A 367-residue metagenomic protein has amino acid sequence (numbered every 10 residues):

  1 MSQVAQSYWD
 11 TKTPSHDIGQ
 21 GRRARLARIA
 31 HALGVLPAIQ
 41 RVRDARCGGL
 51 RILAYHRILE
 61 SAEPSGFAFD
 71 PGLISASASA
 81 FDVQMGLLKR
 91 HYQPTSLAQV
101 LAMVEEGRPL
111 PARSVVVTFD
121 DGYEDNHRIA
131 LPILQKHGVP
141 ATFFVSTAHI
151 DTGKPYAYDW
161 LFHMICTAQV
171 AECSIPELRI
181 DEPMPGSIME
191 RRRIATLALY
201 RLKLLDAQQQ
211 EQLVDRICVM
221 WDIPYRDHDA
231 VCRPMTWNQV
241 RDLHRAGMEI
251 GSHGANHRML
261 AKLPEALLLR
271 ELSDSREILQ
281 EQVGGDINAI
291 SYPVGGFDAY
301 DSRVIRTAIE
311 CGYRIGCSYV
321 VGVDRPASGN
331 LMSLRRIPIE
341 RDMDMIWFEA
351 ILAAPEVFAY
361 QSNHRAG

Functional and structural regions predicted by a protein language model:
S2-T11, D125, A130-L131, H137 (+1 more regions): Short N-terminal secondary-structure initiator segments
S2-T118, D125, Y156-C173, R245 (+1 more regions): C-terminal active-site subregion of NodB/CE4 polysaccharide deacetylases
R43-L50, A54-Y55, G153-A246: Extended, charge-rich helix/loop segments that form flexible, surface "patches" used to engage negatively charged
E60, I150, S252-M259: Conserved radical SAM core fold
Q84, A130, T236-Q239, V304: Residues within well-ordered alpha-helices
L110-P111, Y123, R128-F144, Y200-Y225 (+3 more regions): CE4/NodB-like, metal-dependent polysaccharide N-deacetylase domain that modifies extracellular/periplasmic N-acetylated
A112-E177, E182, G186: Acidic/aromatic-lined carbohydrate-recognition and catalytic surfaces of CAZymes acting on diverse glycans
R226-L243, G254, A354-G367: PAPS-dependent sulfotransferases, especially Golgi type II membrane carbohydrate sulfotransferases
